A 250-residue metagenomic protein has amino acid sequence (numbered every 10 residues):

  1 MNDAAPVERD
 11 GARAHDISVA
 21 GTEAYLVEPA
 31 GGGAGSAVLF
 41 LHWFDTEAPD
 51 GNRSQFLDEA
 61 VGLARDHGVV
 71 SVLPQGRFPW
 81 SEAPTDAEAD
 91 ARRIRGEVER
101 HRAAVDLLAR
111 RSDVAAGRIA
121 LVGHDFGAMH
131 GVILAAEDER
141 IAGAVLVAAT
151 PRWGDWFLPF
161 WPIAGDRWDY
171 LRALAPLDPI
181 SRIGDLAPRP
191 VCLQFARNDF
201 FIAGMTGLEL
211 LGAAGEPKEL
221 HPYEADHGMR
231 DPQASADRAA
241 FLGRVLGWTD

Functional and structural regions predicted by a protein language model:
M1-G32: N-terminal cap/lid segment of alpha/beta-hydrolase-fold proteins
A34-D45: Short beta-strand element of the alpha/beta-hydrolase
D45-E99, W156-P159: Cap/lid segment of the alpha/beta-hydrolase catalytic domain
R102-W168: Primarily recognizes the serine-hydrolase "nucleophile elbow" in alpha/beta-hydrolase and SGNH/GDSL folds
F157, D166-A214: The feature captures the conserved acid-bearing segment of alpha/beta-hydrolase catalytic domains
L208, G212-D250: C-terminal catalytic histidine-bearing segment of alpha/beta-hydrolase fold enzymes
